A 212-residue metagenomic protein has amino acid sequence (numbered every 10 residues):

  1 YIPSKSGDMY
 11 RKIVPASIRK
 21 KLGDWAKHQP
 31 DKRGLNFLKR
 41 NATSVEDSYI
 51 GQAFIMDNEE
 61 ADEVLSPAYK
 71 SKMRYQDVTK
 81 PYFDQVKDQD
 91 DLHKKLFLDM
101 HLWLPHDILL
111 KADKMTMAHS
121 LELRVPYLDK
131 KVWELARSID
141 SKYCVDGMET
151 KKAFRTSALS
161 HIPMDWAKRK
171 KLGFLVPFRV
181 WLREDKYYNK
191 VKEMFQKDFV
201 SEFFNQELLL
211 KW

Functional and structural regions predicted by a protein language model:
Y1-S17: A mobile, often basic/glycine-rich helix-loop segment that functions as the active-site lid/recognition loop
L22, A26-W212: Adenosyl-5′-phosphate
